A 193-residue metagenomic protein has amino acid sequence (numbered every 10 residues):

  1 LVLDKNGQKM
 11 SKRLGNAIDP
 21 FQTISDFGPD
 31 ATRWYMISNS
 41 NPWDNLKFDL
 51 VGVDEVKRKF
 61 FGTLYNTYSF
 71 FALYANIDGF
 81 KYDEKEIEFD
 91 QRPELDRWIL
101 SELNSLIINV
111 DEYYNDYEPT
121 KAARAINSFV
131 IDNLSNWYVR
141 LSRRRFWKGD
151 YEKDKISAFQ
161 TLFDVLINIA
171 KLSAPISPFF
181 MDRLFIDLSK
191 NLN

Functional and structural regions predicted by a protein language model:
R13-G15: Residue-level structural signal for beta-strand termini and adjacent loop
A17-D19: A short acidic/small-residue loop/turn micro-motif
Q22-N193: Helix-rich, typically C-terminal accessory recognition domains appended to large enzymatic cores
